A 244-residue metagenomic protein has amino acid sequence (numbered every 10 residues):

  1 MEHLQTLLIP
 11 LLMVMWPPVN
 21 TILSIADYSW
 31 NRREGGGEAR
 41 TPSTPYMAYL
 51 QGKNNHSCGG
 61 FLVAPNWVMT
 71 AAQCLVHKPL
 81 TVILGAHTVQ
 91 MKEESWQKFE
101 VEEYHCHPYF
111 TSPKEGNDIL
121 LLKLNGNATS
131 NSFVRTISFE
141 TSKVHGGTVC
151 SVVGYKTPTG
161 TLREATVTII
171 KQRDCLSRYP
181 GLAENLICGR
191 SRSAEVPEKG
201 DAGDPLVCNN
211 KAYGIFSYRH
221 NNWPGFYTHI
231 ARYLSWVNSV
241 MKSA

Functional and structural regions predicted by a protein language model:
M1-M69, L80-A86, M91-K92: Protease-domain processing segments flanking chymotrypsin-fold serine proteases, especially trypsin-like
R32-E34, V68-A71, L75-S112, T166 (+2 more regions): Conserved H-D interstitial segment of serine endopeptidase catalytic domains
A39-S43, L62, V76, S112-E115 (+4 more regions): Extracellular/periplasmic catalytic domains that process cell-envelope and extracellular macromolecules
M47-Y49, T148-A244: Extracellular trypsin-like serine protease catalytic domains
Q51-N54, K123-A128, R190-S193: A structural micro-motif recognizing beta-strand termini and the immediately following turn/loop segments
C58-G59, A72, A202-P205: Beta-propeller and closely related beta-sheet repeat lectin domains
V68-A71, E115-T141, T161-E164: Conserved active-site neighborhood of the chymotrypsin/trypsin-like protease fold
E93, H105-T111, N127-T159: Active-site substrate-binding loop(s) of clan PA
